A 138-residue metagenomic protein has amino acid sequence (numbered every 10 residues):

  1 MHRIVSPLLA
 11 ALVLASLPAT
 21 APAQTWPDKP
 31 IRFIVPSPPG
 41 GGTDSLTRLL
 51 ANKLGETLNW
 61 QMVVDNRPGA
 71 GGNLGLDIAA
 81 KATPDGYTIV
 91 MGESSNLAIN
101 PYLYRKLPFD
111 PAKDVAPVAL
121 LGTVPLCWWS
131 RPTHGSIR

Functional and structural regions predicted by a protein language model:
M1-L9: Bacterial N-terminal signal peptides that target proteins for export
H2, G92-S94, P117-A119: Short charge-dense sequence patches
R3-I4, A15, L97: Hydrophobic alpha-helical transmembrane segments of integral membrane proteins, especially lipid-exposed positions
L8, S94, G122: Residues that line or immediately flank small-molecule/substrate-binding pockets and catalytic motifs
S16-T20: N-terminal signal peptide c-region/cleavage motif recognized by signal peptidases
A23-D114: N-terminal (or domain-start) structured segment
V118-R138: A conserved helix-loop-strand patch within extracytoplasmic ligand-binding domains of the periplasmic binding
